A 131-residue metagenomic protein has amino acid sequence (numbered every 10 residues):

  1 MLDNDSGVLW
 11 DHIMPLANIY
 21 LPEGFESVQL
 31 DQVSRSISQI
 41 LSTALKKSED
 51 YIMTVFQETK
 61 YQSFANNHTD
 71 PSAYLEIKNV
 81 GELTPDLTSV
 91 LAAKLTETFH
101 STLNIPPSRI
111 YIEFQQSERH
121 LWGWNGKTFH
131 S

Functional and structural regions predicted by a protein language model:
M1-I13: Short, Lys/Arg-enriched N-terminal segments with co-localized hydrophobic residues within the first ~10-30 amino acids
W10-S131: Interaction-mediating elements
